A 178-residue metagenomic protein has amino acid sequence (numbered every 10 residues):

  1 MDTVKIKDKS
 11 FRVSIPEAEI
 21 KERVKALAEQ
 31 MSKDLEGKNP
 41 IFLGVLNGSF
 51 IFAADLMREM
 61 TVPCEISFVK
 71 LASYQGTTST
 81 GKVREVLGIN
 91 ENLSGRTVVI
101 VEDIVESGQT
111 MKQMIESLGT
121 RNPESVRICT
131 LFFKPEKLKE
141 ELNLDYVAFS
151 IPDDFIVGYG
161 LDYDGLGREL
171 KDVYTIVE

Functional and structural regions predicted by a protein language model:
M1-E178: PRPP-associated nucleotide enzymes
